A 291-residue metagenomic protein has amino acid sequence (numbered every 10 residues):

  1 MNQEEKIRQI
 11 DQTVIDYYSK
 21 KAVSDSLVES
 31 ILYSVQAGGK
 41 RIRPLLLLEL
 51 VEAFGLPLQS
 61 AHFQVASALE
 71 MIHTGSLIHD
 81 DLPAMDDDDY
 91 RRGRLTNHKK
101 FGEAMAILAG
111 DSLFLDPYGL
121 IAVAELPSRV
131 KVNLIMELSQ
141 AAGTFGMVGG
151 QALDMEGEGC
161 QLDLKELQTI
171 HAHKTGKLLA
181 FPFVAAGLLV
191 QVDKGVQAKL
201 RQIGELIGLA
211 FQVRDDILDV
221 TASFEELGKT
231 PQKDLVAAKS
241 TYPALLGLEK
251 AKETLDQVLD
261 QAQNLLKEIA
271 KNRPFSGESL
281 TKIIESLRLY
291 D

Functional and structural regions predicted by a protein language model:
M1-D291: All-alpha prenyltransferase/terpene-synthase fold signal
